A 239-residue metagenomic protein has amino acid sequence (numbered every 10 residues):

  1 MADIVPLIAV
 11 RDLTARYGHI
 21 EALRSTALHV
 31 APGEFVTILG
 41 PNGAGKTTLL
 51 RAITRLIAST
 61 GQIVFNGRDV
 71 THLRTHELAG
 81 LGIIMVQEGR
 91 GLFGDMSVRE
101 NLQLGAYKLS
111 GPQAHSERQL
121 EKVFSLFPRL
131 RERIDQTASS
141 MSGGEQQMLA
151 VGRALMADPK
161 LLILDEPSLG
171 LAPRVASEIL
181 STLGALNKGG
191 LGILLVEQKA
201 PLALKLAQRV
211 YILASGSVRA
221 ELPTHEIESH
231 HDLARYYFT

Functional and structural regions predicted by a protein language model:
A2-T239: Glycine-rich phosphate-binding loops of nucleotide-dependent enzymes
